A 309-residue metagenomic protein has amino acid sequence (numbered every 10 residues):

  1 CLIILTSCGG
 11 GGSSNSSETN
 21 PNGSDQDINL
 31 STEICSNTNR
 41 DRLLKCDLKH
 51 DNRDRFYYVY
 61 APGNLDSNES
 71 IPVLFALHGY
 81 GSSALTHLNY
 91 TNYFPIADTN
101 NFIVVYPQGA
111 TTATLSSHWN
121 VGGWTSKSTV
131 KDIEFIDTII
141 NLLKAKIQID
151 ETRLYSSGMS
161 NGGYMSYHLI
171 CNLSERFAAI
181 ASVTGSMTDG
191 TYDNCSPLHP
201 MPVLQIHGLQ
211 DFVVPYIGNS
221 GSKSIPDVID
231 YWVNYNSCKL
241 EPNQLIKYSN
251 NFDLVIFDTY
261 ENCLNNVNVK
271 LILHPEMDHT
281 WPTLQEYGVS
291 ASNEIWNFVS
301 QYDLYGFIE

Functional and structural regions predicted by a protein language model:
C8-V73, L85-L88, S128, L154-A181 (+7 more regions): A domain-start/cap signature at the N-terminus of enzymes
D47-Y155, Y164-H168, N172, N194 (+1 more regions): Serine-hydrolase catalytic machinery in alpha/beta-hydrolase-like enzymes
F75-L77, V183, H274: Alpha/beta-hydrolase
L198-V203, N265-V269: Short, proline-enriched alpha-helix->beta-strand connector loops that line the catalytic pocket of alpha/beta-hydrolase
Q205-H207, D211: Short beta-strand/loop motif that positions the catalytic acidic residue of the alpha/beta-hydrolase fold
D211-V214, H279-W281: Acidic catalytic loop of the alpha/beta-hydrolase fold
F212-S224: Conserved alpha/beta-hydrolase "acid-adjacent" motif
